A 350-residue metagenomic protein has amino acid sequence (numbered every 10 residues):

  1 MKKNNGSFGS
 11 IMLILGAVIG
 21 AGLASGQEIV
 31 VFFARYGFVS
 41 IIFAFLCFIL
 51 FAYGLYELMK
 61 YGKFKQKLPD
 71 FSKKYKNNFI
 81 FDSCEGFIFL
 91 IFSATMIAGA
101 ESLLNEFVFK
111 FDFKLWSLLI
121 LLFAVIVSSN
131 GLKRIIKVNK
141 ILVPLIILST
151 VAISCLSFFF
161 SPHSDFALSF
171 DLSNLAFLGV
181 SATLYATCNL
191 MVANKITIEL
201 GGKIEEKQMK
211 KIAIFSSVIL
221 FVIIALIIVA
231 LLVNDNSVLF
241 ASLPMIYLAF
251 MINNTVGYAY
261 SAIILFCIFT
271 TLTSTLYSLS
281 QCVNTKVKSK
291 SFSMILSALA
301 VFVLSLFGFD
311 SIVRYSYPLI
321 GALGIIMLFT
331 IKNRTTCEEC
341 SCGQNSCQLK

Functional and structural regions predicted by a protein language model:
K2-N5, A34-V39, Y61-L90, E106-F113 (+2 more regions): Transmembrane-helix boundary/entry motifs in multi-pass membrane transporters
N4, F8, V30-Y56, K210-A225 (+1 more regions): Extracellular loop-to-transmembrane helix junctions
N5-A24, S40-A44, E85-F89, S93 (+3 more regions): Hydrophobic, membrane-embedded alpha-helices of multi-pass small-molecule transporters
L13-I19, S40-A44, K73-G86, L142-F158 (+3 more regions): Small-residue-rich segments of transmembrane alpha-helices in multi-pass membrane proteins, especially helix faces
A21, L90-S93, I97, L145-D171 (+2 more regions): Hydrophobic alpha-helical segments and their helix-loop junctions in multi-pass secondary transporters
F43-S72, V229-A230, N234: Juxtamembrane transmembrane-helix boundary signature
L55, L184-Y185, S216-L248: Extracellular/periplasmic helix-exit of transmembrane alpha-helices
A100-L104, F113-L119, V127-F158, V313-I331: Membrane-interface loop-to-helix entry segments
